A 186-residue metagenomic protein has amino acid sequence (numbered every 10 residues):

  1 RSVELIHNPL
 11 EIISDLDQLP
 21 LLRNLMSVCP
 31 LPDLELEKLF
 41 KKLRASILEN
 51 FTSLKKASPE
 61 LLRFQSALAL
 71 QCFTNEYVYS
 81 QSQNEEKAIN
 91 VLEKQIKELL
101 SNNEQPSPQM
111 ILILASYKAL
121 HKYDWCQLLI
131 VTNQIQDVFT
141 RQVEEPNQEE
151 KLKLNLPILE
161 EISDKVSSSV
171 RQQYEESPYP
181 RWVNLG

Functional and structural regions predicted by a protein language model:
R1-Q172, E176-W182: N-terminal accessory segments
N184-G186: Short, intrinsically disordered, charge-balanced linker/junction segments flanking boundaries in proteins
